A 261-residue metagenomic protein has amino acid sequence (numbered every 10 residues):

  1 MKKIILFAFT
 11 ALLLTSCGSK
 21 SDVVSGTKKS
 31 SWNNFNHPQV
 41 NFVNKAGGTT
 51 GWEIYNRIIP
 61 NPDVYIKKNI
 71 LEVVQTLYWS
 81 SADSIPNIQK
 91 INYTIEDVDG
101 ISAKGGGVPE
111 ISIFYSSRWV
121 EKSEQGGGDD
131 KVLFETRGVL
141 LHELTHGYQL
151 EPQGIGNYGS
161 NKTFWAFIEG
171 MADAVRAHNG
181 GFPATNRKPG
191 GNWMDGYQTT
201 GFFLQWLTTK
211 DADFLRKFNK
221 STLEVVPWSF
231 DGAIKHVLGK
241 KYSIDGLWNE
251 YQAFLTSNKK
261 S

Functional and structural regions predicted by a protein language model:
M1-I4: Positively charged n-region of N-terminal signal peptides that target proteins for export
T15-S16: C-terminal motif of bacterial Sec signal peptides marking the signal peptidase cleavage site
D22-V23, N56-F114: Auxiliary, metal-adjacent structural segments of Zn-dependent hydrolase domains
N34-P60, R118: Acidic/histidine-rich, surface-exposed loop or edge segments in extracytoplasmic proteins
W119-L140, I155-F164: Short pre-active-site segment immediately N-terminal to the catalytic Zn-binding motif
G138-E151, E169-D173: Active-site recognition of the HExxH zinc-binding catalytic motif
G159-T200: Post-HExxH zinc-binding segment in Zn-dependent metallohydrolases
T200, L207-S261: Pan-zinc metallopeptidase signature
